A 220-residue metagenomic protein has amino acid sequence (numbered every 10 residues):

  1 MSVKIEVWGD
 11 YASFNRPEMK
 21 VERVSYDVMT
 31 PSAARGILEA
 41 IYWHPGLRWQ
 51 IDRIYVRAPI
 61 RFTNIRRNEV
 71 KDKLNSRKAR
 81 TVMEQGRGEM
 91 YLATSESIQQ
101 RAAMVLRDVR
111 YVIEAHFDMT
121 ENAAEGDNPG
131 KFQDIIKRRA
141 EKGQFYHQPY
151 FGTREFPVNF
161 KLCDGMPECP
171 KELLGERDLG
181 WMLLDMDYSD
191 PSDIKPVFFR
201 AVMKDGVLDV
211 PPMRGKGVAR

Functional and structural regions predicted by a protein language model:
M1-V21, K204-G206, P211: N-terminal, Lys/Arg- and Ser/Thr-rich interaction peptides
S2, I51, D108-V112: Broad gene-expression machinery/nucleic-acid interaction feature
V3, V28-S32, Q85-L92: Short linear motifs at secondary-structure transitions and domain/linker junctions
V7-Y11, A58, I113-E121: Beta-strand elements of well-folded, non-transmembrane domains
G9-Y11, Y55-V56, V70-K73: A short glycine/small-residue-enriched secondary-structure motif
S13-N15, F62, E121-A123: Residue-level signal for secondary-structure boundary sites
M19, V24-E69: Glycine/small-residue-rich interface belts in oligomeric ring/scaffold proteins and their assembly partners
E69-K71, A79-R220: Internal, well-folded beta-alpha domain core
